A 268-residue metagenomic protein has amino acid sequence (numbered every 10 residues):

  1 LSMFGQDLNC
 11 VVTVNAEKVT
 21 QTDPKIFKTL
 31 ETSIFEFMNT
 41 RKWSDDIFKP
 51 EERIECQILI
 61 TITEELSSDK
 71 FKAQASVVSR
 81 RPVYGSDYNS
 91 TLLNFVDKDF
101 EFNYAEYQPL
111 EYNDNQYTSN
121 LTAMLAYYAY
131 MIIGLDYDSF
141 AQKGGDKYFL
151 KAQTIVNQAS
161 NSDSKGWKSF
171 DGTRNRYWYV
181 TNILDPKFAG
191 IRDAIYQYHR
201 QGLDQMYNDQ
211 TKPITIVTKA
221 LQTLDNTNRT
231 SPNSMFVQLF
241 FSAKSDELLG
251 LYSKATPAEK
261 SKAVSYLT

Functional and structural regions predicted by a protein language model:
L1-G5: Gram-negative bacterial Sec-dependent N-terminal signal peptides
Q6-K72, V83-G85: Start-of-domain marker
T13, Y196, R200-T268: A cross-kingdom marker for long, charged
E17-P24, E111-S119, R229-T230: Second-shell loop/turn segments in exported
F35-W43, G134-D138, L249, S253: Sec-exported extracytoplasmic/periplasmic mature domains
D69-N182: Acidic/His-rich structured neighborhood in mature extracellular/periplasmic domains
Q158-L224: Alpha-helical segments in soluble extracytoplasmic regions
